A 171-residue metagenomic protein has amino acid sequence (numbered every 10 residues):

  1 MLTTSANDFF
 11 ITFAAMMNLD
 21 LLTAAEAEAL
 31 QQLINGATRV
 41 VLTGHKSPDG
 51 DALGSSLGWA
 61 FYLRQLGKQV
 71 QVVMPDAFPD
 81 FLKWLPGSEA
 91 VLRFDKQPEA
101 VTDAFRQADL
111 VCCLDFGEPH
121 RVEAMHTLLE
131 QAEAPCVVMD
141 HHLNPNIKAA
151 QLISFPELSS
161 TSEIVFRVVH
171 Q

Functional and structural regions predicted by a protein language model:
M1-I11: Intrinsic disorder/low-complexity segments
F9-Q171: Replace "Mg2+/Mn2+-dependent" with "divalent metal-dependent
